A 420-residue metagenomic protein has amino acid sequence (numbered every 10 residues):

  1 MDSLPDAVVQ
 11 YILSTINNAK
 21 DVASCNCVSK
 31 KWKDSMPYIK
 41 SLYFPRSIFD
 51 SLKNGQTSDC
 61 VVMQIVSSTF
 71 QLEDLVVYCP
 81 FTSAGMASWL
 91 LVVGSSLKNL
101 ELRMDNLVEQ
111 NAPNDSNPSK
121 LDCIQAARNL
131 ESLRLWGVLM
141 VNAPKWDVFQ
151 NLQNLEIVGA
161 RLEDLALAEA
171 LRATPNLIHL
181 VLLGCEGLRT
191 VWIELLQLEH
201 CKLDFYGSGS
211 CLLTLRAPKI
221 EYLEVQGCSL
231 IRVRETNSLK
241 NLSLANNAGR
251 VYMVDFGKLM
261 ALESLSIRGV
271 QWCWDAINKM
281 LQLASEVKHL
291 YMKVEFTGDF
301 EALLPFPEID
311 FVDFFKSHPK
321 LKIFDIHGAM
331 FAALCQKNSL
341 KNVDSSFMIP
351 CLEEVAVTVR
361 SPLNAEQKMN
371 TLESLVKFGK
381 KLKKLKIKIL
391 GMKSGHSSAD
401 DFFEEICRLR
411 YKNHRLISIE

Functional and structural regions predicted by a protein language model:
S3-Y11, T15-E186, W192-E194: Leucine-rich repeat
P37-I39, S68-E73, V92-N99, Q125-S132 (+11 more regions): Leucine-rich repeat
F49-V61, C79-A87, N106-S119, G137 (+10 more regions): Leucine-rich repeat
L102-D105, M292-F296, I326, L385-M392 (+1 more regions): A generic structural motif
M140, L162, G187-L188, S208 (+3 more regions): Canonical position 11/12 of the leucine-rich repeat
S208-G209, L213-R268: Acidic, glycine-rich loop-and-beta core segments that form the ion-binding/anion-interacting portion of active sites
V376-E420: C-terminal effector modules
